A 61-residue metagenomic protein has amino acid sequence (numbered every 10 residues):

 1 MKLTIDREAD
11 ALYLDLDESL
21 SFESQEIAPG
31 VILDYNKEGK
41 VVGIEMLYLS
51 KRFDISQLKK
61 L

Functional and structural regions predicted by a protein language model:
M1-L61: Small, basic N-terminal interaction modules of short regulatory proteins
